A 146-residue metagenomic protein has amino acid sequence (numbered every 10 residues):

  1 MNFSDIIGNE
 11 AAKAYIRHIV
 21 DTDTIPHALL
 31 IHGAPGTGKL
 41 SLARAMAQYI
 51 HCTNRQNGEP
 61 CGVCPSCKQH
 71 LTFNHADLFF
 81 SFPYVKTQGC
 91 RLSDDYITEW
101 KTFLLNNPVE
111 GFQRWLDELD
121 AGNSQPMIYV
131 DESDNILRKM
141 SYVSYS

Functional and structural regions predicted by a protein language model:
N2-S146: Clamp-loader machinery-focused feature within the broader ASCE/P-loop NTPase space
